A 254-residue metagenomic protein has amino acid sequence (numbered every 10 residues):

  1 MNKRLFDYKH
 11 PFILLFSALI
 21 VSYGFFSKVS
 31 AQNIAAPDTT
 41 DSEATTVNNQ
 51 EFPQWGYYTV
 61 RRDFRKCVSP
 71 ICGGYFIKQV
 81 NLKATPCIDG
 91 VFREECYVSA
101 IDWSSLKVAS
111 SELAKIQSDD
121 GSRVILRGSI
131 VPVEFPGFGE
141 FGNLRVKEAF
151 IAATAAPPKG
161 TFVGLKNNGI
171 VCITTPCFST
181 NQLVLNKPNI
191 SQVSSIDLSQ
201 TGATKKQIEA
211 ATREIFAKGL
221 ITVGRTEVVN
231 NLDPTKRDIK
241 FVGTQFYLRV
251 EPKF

Functional and structural regions predicted by a protein language model:
K3-L15: Bacterial N-terminal signal peptides that target proteins for export
R4, L19-V21, V146, G243: A general marker of short, structured functional hotspots
I13-G24: Bacterial N-terminal signal peptides
G24-F25, F135: Hydrophobic alpha-helical elements and their junctions with loops/disorder across both membrane and soluble proteins
V29-A31: Boundary at the C-terminal end of the N-terminal hydrophobic targeting segment
I34-F254: OB-fold and OB-like single-stranded nucleic-acid-recognition modules and their adjacent interaction interfaces
